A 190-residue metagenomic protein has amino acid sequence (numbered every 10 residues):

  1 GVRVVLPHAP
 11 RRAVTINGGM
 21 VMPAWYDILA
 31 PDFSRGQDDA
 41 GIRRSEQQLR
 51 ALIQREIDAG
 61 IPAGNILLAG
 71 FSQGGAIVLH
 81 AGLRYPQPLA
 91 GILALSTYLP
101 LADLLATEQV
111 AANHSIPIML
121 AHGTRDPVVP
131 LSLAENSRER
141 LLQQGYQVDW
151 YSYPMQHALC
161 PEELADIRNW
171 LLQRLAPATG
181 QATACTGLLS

Functional and structural regions predicted by a protein language model:
G1-L67: Serine-hydrolase catalytic machinery in alpha/beta-hydrolase-like enzymes
P7-H8, A69, L93-S96, A121 (+1 more regions): Alpha/beta-hydrolase-fold catalytic nucleophile elbow
R11-N17, L99-L104, V128: A short beta-to-alpha transition loop/helix N-cap that caps and shapes the active-site region
T15-M20, A106-T107, E162-L164: Short aromatic-enriched loop/helix-cap "lid" or pocket-rim segments at secondary-structure transitions that line
I57, P62-N113: Primarily recognizes the serine-hydrolase "nucleophile elbow" in alpha/beta-hydrolase and SGNH/GDSL folds
G64, N113-I118, Q144-Q147: Short, proline-enriched alpha-helix->beta-strand connector loops that line the catalytic pocket of alpha/beta-hydrolase
M119-H122, D126: Short beta-strand/loop motif that positions the catalytic acidic residue of the alpha/beta-hydrolase fold
S132-S190: C-terminal catalytic histidine-bearing segment of alpha/beta-hydrolase fold enzymes
